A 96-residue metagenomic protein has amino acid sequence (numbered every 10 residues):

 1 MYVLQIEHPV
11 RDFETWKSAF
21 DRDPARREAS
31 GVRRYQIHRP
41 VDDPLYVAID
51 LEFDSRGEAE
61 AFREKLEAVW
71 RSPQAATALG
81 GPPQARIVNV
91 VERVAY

Functional and structural regions predicted by a protein language model:
M1-L4: Short structural boundary motif marking the start of a folded domain
E7-P9, D50-E52: Short hydrophobic/aromatic beta-strand micro-patches that form the beta-sheet surface supporting nucleotide- or nucleic
P9-S18: Short, surface-exposed ligand-recognition loops at beta-strand->loop->(often short) alpha-helix junctions that present
K17-Q36, E52-R86: An amphipathic, aromatic/His-enriched active-site/gating alpha helix that lines ligand/cofactor pockets
H38-P40, R93: Short beta-strand micro-motifs enriched in acidic
D42-L45: Short acidic/glycine-enriched loop/turn segments that link adjacent beta-strands
R86-Y96: Short, low-order "capping/linker" segments at domain edges
